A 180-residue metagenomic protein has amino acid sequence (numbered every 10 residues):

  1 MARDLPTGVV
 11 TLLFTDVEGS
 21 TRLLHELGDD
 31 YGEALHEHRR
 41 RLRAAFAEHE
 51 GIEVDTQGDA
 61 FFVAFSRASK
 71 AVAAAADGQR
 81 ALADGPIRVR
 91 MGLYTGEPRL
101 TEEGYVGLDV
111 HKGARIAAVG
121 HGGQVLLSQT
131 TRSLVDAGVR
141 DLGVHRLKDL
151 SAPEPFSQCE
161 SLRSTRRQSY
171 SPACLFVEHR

Functional and structural regions predicted by a protein language model:
M1-A76, A81: Catalytic NTP-binding/metal-coordinating core of nucleotidyl cyclase/transferase enzymes
M1-T7, C159-R180: Intrinsically disordered or compositionally simple regulatory linkers and C-terminal tails in signal-transduction
R3, R40-R43, F62-E160: Catalytic beta-strand-to-alpha-helix segment of the class III nucleotidyl cyclase homology domain
S20, L100, S164-R166: Short, acidic Gly/Pro/Ser/Thr-rich loop/turn segments
H25, H36-H38, H49, H111 (+3 more regions): Histidine (H) residue identity feature
L27, Q129, L150, T165 (+1 more regions): Low-complexity, intrinsically disordered/propeptide-like segments
G51-G58, T130-D136, S164-S169: Noncatalytic linker/hinge segments flanking ATPase motor cores
